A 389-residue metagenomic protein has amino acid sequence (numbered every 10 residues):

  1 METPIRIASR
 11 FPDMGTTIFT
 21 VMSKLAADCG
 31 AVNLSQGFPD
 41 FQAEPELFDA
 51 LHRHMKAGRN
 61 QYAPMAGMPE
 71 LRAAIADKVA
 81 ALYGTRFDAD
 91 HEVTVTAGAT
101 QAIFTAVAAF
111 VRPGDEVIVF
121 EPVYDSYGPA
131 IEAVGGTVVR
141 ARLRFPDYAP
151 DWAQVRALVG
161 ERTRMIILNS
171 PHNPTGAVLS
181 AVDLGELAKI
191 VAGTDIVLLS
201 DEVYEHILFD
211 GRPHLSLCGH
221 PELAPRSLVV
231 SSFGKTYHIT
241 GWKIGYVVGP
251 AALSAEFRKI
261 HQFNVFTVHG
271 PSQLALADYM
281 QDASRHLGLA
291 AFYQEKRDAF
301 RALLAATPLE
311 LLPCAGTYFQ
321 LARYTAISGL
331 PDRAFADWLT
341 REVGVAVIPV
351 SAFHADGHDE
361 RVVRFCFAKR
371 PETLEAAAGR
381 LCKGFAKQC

Functional and structural regions predicted by a protein language model:
E2-P4, A8-G98, T105, Y279-Q281 (+1 more regions): N-terminal small-domain helix-loop-helix segment of the aminotransferase-like
C29, V134, G193-T194, T307 (+1 more regions): Helix C-cap/helix->beta junction micro-motif
D77, R156-A157, W338-V347, F353-C389: PLP-dependent enzyme catalytic core of the Aspartate aminotransferase-like
A109-I131: Conserved PLP-anchoring active-site segment centered on the Schiff-base-forming lysine
A133-V139: A short helix-loop-beta submotif of the ANL/AMP-binding
V139, L143-D210: Active-site phosphate-binding strand-loop segment of PLP-dependent enzymes
R226-G316: PLP-dependent aminotransferase class I/II
Y293-Q294, P308-E342: Conserved PLP-binding catalytic core of the aspartate aminotransferase-like
